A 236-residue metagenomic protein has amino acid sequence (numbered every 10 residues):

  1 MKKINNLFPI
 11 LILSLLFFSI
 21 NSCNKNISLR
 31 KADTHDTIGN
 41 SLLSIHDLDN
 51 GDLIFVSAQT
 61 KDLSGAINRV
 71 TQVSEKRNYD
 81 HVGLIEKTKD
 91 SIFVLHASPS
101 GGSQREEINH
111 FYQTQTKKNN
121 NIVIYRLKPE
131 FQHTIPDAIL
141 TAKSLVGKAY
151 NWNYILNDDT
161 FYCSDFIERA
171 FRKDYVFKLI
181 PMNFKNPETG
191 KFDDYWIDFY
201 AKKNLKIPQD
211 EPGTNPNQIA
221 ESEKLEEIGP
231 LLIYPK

Functional and structural regions predicted by a protein language model:
M1-K31: Bacterial Sec-dependent N-terminal signal peptides
S22-K236: Cysteine-nucleophile amide-bond enzymes
